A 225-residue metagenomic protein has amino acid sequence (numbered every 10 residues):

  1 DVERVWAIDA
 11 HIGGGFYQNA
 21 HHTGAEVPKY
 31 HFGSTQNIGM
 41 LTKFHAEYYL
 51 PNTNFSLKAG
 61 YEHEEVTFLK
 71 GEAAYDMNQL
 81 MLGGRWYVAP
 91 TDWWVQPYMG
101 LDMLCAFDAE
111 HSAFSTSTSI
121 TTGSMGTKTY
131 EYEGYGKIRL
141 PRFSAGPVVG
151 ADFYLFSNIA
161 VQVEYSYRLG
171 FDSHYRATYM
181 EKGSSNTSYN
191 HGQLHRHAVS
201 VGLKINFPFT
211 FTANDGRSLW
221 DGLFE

Functional and structural regions predicted by a protein language model:
D1-Y49, G202-N214, W220-E225: Short glycine/proline- and aromatic-enriched beta-strand/turn motifs that initiate or cap beta-hairpins
V2, H31-I38, G71-M77, G134-P141 (+1 more regions): Replace "Gram-negative outer membrane beta-barrel proteins" with "bacterial and organellar outer membrane beta-barrel
A7, N54-S56, W94-Q96, G150 (+4 more regions): Membrane-spanning beta-strand positions in outer-membrane beta-barrel proteins
A10-F16, A59-H63, M99-F107, A151 (+2 more regions): Transmembrane beta-barrel strands of outer-membrane/channel proteins
A20-P28, T67-Y75, A109-I120, H174-K182 (+1 more regions): Outer-membrane beta-barrel translocator domains and adjoining extracellular loop/strand segments of Gram-negative
E47-T127, F143, R196, S200-F209: Gram-negative (and chloroplast) outer-membrane scaffold detector with strong preference for beta-barrel transmembrane
G146-P147: Acidic, glycine-rich flexible loop segments
L155-E225: Predominantly the C-terminal beta-signal and adjacent terminal strand-loop region of outer-membrane beta-barrel
